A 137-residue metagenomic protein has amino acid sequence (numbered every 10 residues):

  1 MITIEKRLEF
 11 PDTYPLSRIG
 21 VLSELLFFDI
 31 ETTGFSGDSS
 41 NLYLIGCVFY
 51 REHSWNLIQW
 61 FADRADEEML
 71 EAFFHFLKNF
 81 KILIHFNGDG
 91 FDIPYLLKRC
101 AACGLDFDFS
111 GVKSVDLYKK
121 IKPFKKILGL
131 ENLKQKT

Functional and structural regions predicted by a protein language model:
M1-S23: N-terminal accessory regions of nucleic-acid-interacting proteins
R18, F35-S39, G104, P123: Hydrophobic, well-ordered secondary-structure scaffolds
L22-E24, F80-K81: Short coil/turn segments at beta-strand junctions that form active-site/ligand-binding loops
E24-T33: Two-metal-ion RNase H-like nuclease active-site motif
F28, F49-R51, N56-I58: Long, hydrophobic/aromatic-enriched structural stretches that serve as scaffold segments
T32, S36-R51: RNase H-like nuclease fold core
I45, K134-T137: Structural element of the ATP-grasp superfamily
W55-Q135: Conserved DEDDh/DEDDy metal-dependent 3′-5′ exonuclease domain
